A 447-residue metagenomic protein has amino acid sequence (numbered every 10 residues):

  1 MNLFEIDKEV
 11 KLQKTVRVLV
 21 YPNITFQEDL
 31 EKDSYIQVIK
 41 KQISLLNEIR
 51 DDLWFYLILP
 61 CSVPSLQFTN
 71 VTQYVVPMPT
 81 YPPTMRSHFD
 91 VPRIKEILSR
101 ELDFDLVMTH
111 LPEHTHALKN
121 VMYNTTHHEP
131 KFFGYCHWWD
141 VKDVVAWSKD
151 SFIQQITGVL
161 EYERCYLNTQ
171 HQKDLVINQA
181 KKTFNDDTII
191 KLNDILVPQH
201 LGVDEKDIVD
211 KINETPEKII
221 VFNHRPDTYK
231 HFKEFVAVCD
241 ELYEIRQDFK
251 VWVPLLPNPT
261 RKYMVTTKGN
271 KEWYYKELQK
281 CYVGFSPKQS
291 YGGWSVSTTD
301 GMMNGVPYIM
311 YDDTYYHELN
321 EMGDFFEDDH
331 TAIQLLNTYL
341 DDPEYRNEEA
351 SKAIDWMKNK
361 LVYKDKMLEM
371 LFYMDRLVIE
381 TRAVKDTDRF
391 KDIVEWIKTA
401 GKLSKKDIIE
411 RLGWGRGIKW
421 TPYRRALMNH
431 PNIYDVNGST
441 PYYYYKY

Functional and structural regions predicted by a protein language model:
M1-P64, L242: N-terminal subdomain of nucleotide-sugar transferases
V16-Y21, Y166, V203, V209-K230 (+1 more regions): Conserved donor-binding/catalytic core segment of Leloir-type glycosyltransferases
Q37, P343-R382: A charged, aromatic-enriched C-terminal amphipathic alpha-helix characteristic of glycosyltransferases across folds
L106-M108, V121-V144, V159, Y166: Active-site proximal beta-strand in glycosyltransferases
T109-T115: Short His-centered aromatic/hydrophobic patch
I153, L160-N193: A short, active-site helix/loop in glycosyltransferases that binds the activated sugar's phosphate group
K276-G293, V306: Acidic donor-binding loop of glycosyltransferase active sites
M303, P307-M310: Short hydrophobic beta-strand element within catalytic cores of glycosyltransferases and related nucleotide-activated
